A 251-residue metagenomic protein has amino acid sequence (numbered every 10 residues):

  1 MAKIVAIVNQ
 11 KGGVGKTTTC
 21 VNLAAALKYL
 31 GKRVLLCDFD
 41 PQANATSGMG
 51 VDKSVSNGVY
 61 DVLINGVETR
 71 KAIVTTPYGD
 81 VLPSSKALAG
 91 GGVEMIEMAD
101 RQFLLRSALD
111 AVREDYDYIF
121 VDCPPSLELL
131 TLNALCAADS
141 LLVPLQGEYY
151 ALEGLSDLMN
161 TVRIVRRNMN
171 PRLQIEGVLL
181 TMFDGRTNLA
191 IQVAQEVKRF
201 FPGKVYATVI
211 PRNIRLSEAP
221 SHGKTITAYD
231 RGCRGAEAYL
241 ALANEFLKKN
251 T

Functional and structural regions predicted by a protein language model:
M1-T251: P-loop NTP-binding core
